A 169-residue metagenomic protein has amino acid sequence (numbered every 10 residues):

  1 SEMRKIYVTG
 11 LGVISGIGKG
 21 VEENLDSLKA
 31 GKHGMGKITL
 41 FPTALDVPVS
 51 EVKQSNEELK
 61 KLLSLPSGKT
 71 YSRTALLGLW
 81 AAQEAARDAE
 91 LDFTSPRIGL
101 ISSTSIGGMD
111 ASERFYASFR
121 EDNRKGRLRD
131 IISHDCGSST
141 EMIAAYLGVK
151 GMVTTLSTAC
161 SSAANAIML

Functional and structural regions predicted by a protein language model:
S1-V153: Conserved "HGTGT" condensation-loop signature of ketosynthase/thiolase-family condensing enzymes that catalyze
T155-A159: Short beta->alpha junction loops
A163: Short conserved active-site loop signatures built around small residues
A166-L169: Short, intrinsically disordered, charge-balanced linker/junction segments flanking boundaries in proteins
